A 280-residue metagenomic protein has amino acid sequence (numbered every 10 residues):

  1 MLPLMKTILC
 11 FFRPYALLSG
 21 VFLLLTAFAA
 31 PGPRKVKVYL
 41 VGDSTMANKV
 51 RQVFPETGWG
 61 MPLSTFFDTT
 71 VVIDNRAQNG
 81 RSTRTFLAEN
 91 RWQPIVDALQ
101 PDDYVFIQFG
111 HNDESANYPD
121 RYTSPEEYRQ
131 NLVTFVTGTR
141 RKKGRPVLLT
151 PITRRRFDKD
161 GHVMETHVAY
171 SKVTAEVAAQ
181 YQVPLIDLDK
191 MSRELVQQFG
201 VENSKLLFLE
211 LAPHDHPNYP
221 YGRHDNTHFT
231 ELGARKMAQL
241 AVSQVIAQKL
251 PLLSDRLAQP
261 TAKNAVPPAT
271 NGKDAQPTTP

Functional and structural regions predicted by a protein language model:
L2-P14: Positively charged n-region of N-terminal signal peptides that target proteins for export
P3-K6, L24, T45, P277: A detector of low-complexity, intrinsically disordered, Ser/Thr/Gly/Pro/Ala-rich segments
K6-L9, G32-P33, N90-R235, Q239-A258 (+2 more regions): Alpha-helical cap/lid subdomain in secreted, periplasmic, or secretory-pathway luminal O-acyl-processing enzymes
Y15-T26: Bacterial N-terminal signal peptides
F22-L23, F54-G58, A88-E89, E165: Short amphipathic alpha-helical surface micro-motifs
A29-A77, W92-V105: Serine-esterase "nucleophile elbow" of acetyl-processing enzymes
S44, T57, M61, T65 (+4 more regions): Flexible, active-site-adjacent loop/turn segments at secondary-structure boundaries
A47-E56, A77-F86, S115-S124: Acidic/histidine-rich helix-loop elements that form or flank divalent-metal/phosphate-binding sites at the catalytic
